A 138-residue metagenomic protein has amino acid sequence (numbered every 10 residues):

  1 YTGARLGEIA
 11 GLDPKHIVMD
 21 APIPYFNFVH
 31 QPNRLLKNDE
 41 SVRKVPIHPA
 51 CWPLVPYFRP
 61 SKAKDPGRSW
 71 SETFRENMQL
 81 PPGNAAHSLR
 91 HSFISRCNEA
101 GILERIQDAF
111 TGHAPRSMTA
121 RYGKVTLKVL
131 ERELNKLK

Functional and structural regions predicted by a protein language model:
Y1, C97-E99: Short amphipathic helical patch at the helix-1/turn junction of helix-turn-helix
T2, G11-P53: Conserved tyrosine-mediated DNA breakage-rejoining catalytic core shared by Y-recombinases
E8-I9, N84-A85, I94, G101-G112: Active-site-proximal segment of tyrosine recombinases
Q31-P32, E40-G83, H87-S88, F93 (+1 more regions): Active-site/catalytic core of tyrosine-dependent DNA strand-transfer enzymes
P32, W52, E104, T111-K138: Catalytic-site neighborhood detector that most strongly recognizes the C-terminal catalytic loop/helix of tyrosine
I47, I94-C97, Q107, Y122: Hydrophobic, well-ordered secondary-structure elements that form the walls of internal hydrophobic environments
